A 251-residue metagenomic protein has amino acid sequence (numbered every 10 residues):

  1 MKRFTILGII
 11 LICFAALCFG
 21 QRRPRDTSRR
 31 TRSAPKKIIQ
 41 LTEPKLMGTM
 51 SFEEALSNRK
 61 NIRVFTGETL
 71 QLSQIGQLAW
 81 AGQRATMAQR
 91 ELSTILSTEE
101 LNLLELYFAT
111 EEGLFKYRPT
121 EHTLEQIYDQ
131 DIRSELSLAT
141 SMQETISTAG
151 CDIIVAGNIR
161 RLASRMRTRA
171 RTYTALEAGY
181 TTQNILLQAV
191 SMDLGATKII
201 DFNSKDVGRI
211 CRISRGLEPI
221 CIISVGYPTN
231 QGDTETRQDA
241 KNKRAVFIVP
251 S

Functional and structural regions predicted by a protein language model:
M1-F4: Positively charged n-region of N-terminal signal peptides that target proteins for export
G8-A15: Bacterial N-terminal signal peptides
C18-G20: Boundary at the C-terminal end of the N-terminal hydrophobic targeting segment
R22-A149, A245-S251: N-terminal amphipathic, basic helical "cap/leader" segment at the start of enzyme domains
E43-K45, E218-S251: C-terminal helix-cap and adjacent tail motif
R59, L78, L106, C151-L162 (+2 more regions): Small-aliphatic-rich amphipathic alpha-helix that forms the alpha element of a beta-alpha
T148-C151, L217-P219: Short coil/turn connectors at secondary-structure junctions
G195, S214-L217: Phosphate/pyrophosphate-binding betaalpha-module
